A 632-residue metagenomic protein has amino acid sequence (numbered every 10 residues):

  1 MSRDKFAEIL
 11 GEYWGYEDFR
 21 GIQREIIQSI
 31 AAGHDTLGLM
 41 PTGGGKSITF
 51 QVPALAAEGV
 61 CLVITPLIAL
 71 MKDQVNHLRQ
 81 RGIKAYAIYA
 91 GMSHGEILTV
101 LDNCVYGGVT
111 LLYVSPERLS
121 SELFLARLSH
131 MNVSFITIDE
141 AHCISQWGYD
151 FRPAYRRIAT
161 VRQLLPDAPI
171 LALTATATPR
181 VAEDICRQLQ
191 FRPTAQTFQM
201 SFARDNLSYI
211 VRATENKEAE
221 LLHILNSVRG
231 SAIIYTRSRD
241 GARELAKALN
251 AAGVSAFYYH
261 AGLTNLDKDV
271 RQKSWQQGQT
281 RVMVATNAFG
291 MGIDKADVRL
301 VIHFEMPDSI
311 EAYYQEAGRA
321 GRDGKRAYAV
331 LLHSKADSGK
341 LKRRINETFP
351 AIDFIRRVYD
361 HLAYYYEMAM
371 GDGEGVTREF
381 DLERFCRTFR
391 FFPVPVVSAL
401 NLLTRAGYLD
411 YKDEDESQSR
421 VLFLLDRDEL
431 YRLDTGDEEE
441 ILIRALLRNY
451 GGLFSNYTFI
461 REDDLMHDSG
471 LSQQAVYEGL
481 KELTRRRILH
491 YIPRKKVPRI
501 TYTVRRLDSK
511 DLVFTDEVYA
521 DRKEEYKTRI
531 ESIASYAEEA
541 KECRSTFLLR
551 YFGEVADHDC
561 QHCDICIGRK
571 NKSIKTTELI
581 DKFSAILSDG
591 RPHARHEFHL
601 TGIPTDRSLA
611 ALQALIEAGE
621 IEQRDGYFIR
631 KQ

Functional and structural regions predicted by a protein language model:
S2-Y13, E17-G21, E25-S47, A54-A57 (+3 more regions): Helicase motor core with emphasis on the C-terminal RecA-like subdomain
A351-R506, D511-D606, A611, E620-R624 (+1 more regions): C-terminal accessory/connector segments of nucleic-acid motor ATPases
